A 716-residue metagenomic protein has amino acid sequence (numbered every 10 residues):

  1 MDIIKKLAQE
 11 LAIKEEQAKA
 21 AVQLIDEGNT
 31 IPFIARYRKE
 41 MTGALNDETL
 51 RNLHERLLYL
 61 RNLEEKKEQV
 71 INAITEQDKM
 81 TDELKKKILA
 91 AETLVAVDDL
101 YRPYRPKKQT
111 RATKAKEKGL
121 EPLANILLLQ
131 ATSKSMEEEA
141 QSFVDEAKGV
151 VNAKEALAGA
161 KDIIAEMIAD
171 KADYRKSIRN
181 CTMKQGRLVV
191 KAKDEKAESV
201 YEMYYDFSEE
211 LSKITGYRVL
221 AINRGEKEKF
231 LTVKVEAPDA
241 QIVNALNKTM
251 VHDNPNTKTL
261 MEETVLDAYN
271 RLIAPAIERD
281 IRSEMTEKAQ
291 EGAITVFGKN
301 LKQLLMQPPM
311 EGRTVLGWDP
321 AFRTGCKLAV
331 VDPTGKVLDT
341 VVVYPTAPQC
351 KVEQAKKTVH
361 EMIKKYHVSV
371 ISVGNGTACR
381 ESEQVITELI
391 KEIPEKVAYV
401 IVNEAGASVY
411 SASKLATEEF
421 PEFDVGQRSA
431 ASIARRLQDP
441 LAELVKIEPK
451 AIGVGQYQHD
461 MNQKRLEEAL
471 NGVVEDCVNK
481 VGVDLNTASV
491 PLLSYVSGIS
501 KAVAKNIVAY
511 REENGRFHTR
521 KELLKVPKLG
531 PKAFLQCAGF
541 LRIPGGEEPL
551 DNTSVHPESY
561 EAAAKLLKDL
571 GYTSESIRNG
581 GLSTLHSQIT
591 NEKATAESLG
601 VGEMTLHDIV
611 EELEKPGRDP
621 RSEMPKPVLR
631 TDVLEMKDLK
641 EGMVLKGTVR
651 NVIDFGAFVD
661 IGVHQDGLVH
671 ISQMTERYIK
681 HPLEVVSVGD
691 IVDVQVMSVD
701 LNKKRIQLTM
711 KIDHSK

Functional and structural regions predicted by a protein language model:
A18, T340-A347, V370, A412-V425 (+6 more regions): Short beta-alpha connecting loops at secondary-structure transitions that line or flank enzyme active sites
Q23-D26, P103, K114-E117, A221-G225 (+16 more regions): Replace "in large, NTP-powered and nucleic-acid-processing enzymes" with "in large, NTP-powered factors and other
T30-I31, T42, N46-T113, K118-A147 (+5 more regions): Accessory alpha-helical DNA-binding modules that contact the DNA backbone or grooves
Y37-K39, L128, P238, P320 (+11 more regions): Short, ordered loop/turn segments at secondary-structure junctions
T49-N52, Y59, L63-G317, A321-E422 (+1 more regions): Duplex nucleic acid-engaging cores and interfaces of nucleic-acid transaction enzymes
A96, V400, G406, S411-V481 (+1 more regions): Long, charge-rich intrinsically disordered scaffolds of nucleic-acid metabolism proteins
E139-A153, F207-S208, K229, L246-I273 (+4 more regions): Low-complexity, acidic/Ser/Thr- and charged residue-rich accessory regions of DNA metabolism proteins
N180-L188, W318-F322, T377-A378, I401-V409 (+5 more regions): A glycine-rich phosphate-binding loop feature that marks nucleotide/adenosyl-phosphate handling sites
